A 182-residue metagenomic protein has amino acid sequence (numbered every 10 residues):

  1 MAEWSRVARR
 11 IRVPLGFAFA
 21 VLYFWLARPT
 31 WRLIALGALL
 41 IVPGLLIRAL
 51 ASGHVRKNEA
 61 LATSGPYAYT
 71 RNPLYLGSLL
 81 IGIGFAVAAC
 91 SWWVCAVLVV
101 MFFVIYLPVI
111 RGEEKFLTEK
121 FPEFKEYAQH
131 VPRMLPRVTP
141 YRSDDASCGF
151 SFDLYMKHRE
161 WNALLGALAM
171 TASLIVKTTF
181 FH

Functional and structural regions predicted by a protein language model:
M1-L15, K157-W161: N-terminal membrane topogenic signal
M1-V7, R56-Y75: Juxtamembrane helix-capping/reentrant segments at transmembrane boundaries
A8-W25, A169-M170: The first (N-terminal) embedded transmembrane alpha-helix
V21-L33, F180: Short, hydrophobic transmembrane alpha-helix segments
I34-P43, C95-F103: Hydrophobic core segments of alpha-helical transmembrane domains in multi-pass membrane proteins
C95-P132: A contiguous pocket-lining binding segment that forms or flanks enzyme active sites
T118-K157: Membrane-proximal soluble regions of multi-pass membrane proteins
L174-H182: Juxtamembrane boundary at the C-terminal end of a transmembrane helix
